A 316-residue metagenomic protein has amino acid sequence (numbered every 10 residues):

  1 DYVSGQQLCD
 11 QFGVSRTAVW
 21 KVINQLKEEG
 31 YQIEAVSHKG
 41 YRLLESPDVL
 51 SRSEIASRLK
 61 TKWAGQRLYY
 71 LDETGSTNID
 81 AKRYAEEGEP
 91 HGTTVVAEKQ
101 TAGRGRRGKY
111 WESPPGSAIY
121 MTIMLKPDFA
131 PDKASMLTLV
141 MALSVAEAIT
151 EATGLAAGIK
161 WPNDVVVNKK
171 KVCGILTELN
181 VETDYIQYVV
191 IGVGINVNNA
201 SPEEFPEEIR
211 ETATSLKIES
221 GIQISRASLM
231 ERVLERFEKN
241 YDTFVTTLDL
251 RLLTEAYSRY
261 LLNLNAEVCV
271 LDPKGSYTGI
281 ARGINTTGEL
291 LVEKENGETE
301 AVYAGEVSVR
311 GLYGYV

Functional and structural regions predicted by a protein language model:
D1-S15, N24, E28-E29, A130-K133 (+2 more regions): Long, positively charged amphipathic alpha-helical accessory segments at protein N-termini or as interdomain linkers
D1-T150, K171-C173, I224: N-terminal lobe of the biotin/lipoate ligase/transferase fold
A35-S37, K160, N285: Short, ordered beta-strand-loop transition motifs
D72, I159-W161: Short loop/edge segments at beta-strand edges and connector loops that shape dinucleotide/nucleotide cofactor-binding
D164: Conserved active-site carboxylates
